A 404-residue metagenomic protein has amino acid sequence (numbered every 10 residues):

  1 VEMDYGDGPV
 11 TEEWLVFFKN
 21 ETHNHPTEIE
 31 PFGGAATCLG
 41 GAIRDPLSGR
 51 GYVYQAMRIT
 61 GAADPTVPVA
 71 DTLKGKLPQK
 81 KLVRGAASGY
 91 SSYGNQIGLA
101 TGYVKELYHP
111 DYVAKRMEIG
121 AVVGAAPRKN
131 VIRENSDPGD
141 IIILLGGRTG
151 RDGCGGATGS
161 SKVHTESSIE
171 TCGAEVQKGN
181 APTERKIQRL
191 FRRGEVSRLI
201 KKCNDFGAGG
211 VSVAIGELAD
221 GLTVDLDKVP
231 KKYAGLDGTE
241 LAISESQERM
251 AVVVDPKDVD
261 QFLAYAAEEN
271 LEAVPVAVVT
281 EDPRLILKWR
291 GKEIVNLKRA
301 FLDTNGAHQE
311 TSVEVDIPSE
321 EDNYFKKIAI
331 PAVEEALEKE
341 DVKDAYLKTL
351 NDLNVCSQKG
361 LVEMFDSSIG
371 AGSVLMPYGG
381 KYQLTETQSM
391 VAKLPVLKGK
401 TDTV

Functional and structural regions predicted by a protein language model:
V1-V404: Glycine/proline-enriched, intrinsically flexible loops and inter-domain linkers
